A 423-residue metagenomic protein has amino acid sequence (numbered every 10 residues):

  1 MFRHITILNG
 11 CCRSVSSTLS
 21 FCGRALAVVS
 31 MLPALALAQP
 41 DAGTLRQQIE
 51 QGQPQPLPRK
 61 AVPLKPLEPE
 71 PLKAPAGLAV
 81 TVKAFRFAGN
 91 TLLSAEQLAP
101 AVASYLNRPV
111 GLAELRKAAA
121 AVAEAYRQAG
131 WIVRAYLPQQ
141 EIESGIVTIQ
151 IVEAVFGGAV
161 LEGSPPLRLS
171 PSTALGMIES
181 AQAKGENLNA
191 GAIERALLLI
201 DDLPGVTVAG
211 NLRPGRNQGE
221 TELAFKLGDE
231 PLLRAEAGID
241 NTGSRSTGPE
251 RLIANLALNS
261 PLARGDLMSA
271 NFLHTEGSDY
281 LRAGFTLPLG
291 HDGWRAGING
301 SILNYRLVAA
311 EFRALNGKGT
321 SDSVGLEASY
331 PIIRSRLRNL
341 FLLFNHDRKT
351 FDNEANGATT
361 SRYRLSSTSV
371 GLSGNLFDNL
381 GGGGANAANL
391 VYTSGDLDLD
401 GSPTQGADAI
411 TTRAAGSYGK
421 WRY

Functional and structural regions predicted by a protein language model:
M1-F21: N-terminal secretory signal peptides that target proteins for export/translocation
F2, A38-G243, N255, N271-Y280: Periplasmic polypeptide-binding modules associated with outer-membrane biogenesis and secretion
V206, T221, P231-A235, E250-L252 (+7 more regions): Outer-envelope beta-barrel architecture signal
L227, L258-S260, L287-L289, Y330-I332 (+1 more regions): Residue-level signature of outer-membrane beta-barrel architecture
R234-G243, A254-L258, R264-E276, A283 (+2 more regions): Transmembrane beta-strand segments that form the barrel wall of outer-membrane beta-barrel proteins
R295-Y423: Transmembrane beta-strand segments of outer-membrane beta-barrel domains in Gram-negative and organellar OMPs
